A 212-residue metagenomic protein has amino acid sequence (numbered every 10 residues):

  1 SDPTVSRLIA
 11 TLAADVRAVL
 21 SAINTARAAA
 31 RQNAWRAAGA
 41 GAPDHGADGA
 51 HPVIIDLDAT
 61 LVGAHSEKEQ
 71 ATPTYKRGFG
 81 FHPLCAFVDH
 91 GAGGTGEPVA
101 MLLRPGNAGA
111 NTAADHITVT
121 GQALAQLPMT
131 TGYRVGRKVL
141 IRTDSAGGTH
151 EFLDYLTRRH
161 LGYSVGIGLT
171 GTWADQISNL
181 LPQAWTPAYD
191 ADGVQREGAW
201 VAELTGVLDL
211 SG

Functional and structural regions predicted by a protein language model:
S1-V5, H51-L61, G96, V139-G148 (+1 more regions): Short, conserved catalytic/metal-binding motifs centered on acidic residues
D2-D89: Active-site-proximal, Lys/Arg-enriched surface segment that forms a nucleic-acid-binding/basic interface patch
A34-D44, I117-V139: Short, basic/hydrophobic alpha-helical segments
H65-Q70, E97-L103, T112-A114, H150-L156 (+1 more regions): Short acidic, glycine/serine/threonine-rich loops at helix termini
Y75-G132: Electropositive, glycine- and tryptophan-enriched low-complexity nucleic-acid-binding patches
R77-C85, R158-W173: Acidic, His- and aromatic-enriched active-site or binding-groove loops in soluble protein domains that engage sugars
Y133, L153-G162: Short, surface-exposed basic-aromatic patches at helix termini and helix-loop junctions that form
S164-G212: An anionic, glycine-rich sequence signature occurring as long contiguous blocks
